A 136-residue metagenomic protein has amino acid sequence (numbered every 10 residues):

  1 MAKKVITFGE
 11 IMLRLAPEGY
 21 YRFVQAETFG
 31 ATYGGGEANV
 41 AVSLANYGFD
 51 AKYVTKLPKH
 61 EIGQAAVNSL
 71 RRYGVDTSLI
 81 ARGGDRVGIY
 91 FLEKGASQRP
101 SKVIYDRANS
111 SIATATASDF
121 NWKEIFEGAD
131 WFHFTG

Functional and structural regions predicted by a protein language model:
M1-V75, I112-S118: Glycine-rich phosphate/adenosyl-contacting loop at the front of the ribokinase-like
D50, V54-G136: Conserved N-terminal subdomain of the carbohydrate kinase-like
